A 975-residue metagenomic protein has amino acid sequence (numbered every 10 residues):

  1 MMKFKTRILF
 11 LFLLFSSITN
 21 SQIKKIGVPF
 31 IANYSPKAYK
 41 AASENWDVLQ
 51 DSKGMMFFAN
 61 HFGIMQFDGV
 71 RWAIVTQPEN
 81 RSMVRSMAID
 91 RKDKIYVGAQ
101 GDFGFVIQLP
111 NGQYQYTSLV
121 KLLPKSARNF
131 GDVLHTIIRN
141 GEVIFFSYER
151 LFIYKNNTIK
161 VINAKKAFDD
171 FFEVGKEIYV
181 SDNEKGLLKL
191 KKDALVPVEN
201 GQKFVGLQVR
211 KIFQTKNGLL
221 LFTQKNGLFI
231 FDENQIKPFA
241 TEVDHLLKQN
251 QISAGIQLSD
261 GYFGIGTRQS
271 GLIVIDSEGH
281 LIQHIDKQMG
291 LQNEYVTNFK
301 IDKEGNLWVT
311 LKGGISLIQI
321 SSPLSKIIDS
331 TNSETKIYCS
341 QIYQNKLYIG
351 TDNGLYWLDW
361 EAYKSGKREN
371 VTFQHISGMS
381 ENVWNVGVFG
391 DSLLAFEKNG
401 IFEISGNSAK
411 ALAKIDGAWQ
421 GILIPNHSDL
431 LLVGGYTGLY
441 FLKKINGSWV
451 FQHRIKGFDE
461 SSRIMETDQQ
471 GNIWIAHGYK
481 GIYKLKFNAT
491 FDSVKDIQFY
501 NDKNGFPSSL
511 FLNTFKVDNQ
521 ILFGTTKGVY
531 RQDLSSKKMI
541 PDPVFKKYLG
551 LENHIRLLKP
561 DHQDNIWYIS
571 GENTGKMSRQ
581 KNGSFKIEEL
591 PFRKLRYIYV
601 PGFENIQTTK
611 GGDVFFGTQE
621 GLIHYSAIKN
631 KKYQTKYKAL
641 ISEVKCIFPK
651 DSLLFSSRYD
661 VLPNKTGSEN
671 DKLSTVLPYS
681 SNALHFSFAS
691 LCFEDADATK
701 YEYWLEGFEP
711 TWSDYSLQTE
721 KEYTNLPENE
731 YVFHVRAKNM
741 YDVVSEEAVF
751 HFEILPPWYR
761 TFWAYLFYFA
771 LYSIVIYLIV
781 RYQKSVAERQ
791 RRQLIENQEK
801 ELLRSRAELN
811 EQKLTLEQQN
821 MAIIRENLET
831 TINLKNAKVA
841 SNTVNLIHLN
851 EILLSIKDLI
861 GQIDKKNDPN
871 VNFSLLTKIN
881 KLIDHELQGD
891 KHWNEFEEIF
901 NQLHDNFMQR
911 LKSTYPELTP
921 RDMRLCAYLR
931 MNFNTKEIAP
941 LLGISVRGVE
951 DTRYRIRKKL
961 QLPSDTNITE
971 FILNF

Functional and structural regions predicted by a protein language model:
S21-Q50, F62, P78-M83, I107-V133 (+21 more regions): Residue-level "micro-hotspots" composed of small/polar
Q50-K53, I89-K92, I137-N140, E173-G175 (+10 more regions): Residue-level detector of Asp-centered blade-edge/turn motifs that repeat once per structural unit in beta-propeller
M55-F58, K94-V97, E142-F145, E177-V180 (+10 more regions): Conserved beta-propeller blade signature
H61-M65, G101-G104, E149-F152, N183-L187 (+10 more regions): Loop/turn residues immediately N-terminal
D68-R71, Q108-N111, K155-T158, L190-A194 (+10 more regions): Short loop/turn segments that connect beta-strands within beta-propeller blades
N298, Y954, K958-F975: Basic, Lys/Arg-enriched C-terminal extension of HTH/homeodomain DNA-binding domains
S325-D329, Y777-L854: Cytosolic signal-transmission helices at domain junctions
Q888, N894-Y954, E970-F975: Helix-turn-helix DNA-binding segment
